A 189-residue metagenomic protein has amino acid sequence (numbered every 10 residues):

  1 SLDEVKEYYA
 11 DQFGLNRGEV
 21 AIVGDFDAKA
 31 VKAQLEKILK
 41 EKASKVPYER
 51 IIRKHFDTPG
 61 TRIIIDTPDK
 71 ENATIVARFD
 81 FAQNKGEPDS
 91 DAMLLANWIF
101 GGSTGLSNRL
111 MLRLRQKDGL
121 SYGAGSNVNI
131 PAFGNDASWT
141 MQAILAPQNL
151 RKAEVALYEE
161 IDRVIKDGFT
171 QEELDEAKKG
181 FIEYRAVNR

Functional and structural regions predicted by a protein language model:
S1-N16, E41-E87, G101-R151, E172-E173 (+1 more regions): Non-catalytic beta-strand/loop surface segments
E4-I38: Non-catalytic, conformational "gating/processing" segments within enzyme and secreted inhibitor domains
E19-G24, V164, E172-R189: C-terminal regions of mature proteins
G24-D25, A143, P147, D167: Short loop or secondary-structure boundary microenvironments that flank and position key functional residues
L35-E36, A96, E154-I161: Short amphipathic C-terminal alpha-helix that caps PH/PH-like domains
I38-V46, E159-F169: A common structural junction motif
P88-L95: PPIase-associated folding chaperone regions across multiple families
